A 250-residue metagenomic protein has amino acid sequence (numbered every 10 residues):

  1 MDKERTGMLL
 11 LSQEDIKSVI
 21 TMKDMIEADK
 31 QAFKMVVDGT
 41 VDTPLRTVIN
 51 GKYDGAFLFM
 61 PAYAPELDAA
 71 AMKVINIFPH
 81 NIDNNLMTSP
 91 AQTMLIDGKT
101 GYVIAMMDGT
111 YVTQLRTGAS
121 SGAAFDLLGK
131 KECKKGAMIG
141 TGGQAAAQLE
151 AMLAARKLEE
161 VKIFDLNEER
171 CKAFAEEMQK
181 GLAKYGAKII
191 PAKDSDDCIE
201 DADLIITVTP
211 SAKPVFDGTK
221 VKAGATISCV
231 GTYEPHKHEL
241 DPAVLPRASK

Functional and structural regions predicted by a protein language model:
M1-Q114, G122, E132: N-terminal ligand-binding/catalytic initiation module
L128-K135, K157, K222-A223: Short helix-loop-beta connector
T141-G142: Glycine-rich Rossmann-fold phosphate-binding loop(s) that bind the pyrophosphate of adenine dinucleotide cofactors
A155-G181: NAD(P)-binding Rossmann-fold cofactor-contacting core
Y185-A202, D217-T219: Short acidic low-complexity segments
E200-D201, K222-A223, R247: Alpha-helix C-terminal capping/helix-to-coil transition sites in glycosyltransferase folds
S211-T226, E239: Rossmann-fold NAD(P) dinucleotide-binding segment
V230-K250: Rossmann-fold NAD(P)-binding glycine/threonine-rich loop
